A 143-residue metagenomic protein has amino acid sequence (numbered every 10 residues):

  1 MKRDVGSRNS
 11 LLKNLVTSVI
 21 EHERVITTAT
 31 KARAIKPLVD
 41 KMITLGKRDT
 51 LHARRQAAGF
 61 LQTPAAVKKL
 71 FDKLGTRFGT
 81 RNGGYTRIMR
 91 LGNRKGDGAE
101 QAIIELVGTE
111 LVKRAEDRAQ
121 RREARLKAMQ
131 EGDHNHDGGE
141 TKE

Functional and structural regions predicted by a protein language model:
K2-E143: Structured, basic alpha/beta domains of bacterial-type, RNA-associated proteins
